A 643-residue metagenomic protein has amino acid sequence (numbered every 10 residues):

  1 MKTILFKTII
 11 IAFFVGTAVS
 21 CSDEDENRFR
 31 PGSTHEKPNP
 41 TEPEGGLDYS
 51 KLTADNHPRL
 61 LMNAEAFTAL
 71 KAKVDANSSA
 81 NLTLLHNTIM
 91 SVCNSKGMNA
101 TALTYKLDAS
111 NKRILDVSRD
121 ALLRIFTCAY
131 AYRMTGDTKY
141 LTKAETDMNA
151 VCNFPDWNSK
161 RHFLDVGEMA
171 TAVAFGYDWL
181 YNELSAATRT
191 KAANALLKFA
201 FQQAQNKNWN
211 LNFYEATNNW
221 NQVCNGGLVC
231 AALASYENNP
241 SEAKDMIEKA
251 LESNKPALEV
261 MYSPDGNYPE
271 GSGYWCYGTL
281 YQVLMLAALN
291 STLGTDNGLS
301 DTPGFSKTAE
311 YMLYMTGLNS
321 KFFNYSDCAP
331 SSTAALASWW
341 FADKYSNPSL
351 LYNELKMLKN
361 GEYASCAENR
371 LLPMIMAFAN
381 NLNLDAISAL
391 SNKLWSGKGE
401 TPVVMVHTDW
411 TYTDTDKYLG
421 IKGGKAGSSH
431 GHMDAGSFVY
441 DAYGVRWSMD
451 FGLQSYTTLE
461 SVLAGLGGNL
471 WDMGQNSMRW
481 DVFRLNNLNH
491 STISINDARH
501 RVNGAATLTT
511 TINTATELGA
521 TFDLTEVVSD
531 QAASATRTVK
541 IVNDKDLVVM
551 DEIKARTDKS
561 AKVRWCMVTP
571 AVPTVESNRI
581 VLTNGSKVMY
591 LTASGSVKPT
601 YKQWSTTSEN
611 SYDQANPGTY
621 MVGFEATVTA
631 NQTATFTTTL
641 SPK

Functional and structural regions predicted by a protein language model:
M1-V19: Sec-dependent bacterial lipoprotein signal peptides
F14-K51: Bacterial Sec-dependent N-terminal signal peptides
E42-A102: Hydrophobic alpha-helical membrane-insertion signals
L70, D414-D416, S429-G431, S448-D450 (+2 more regions): Short helix/loop capping segments that flank catalytic or ligand/cofactor-binding pockets
K71-D75, N81-L82, M90, N94-L318 (+2 more regions): Aromatic-lined, polymer-binding surfaces characteristic of secreted/periplasmic polysaccharide-degrading enzymes
S235, Y274-W447, I512-E517, T521-D523 (+4 more regions): Carbohydrate-active enzyme catalytic cores, enriched for enzymes that act on polyanionic acidic polysaccharides
F323-A329, L336-F341, W447-R484: Aromatic/acidic polysaccharide-binding cleft in carbohydrate-active enzymes
T458-K643: CBM-like, beta-strand-rich accessory domains located in the C-terminal region of large, secreted polysaccharide-active
